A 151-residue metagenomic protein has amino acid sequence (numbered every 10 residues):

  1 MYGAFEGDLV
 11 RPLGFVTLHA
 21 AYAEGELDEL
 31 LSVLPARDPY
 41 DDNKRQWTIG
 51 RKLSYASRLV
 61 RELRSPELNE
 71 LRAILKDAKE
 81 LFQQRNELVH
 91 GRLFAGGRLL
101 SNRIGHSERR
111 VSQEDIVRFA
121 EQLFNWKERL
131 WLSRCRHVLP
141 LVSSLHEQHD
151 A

Functional and structural regions predicted by a protein language model:
M1-R58, R72, K76-Q83, E87-H90 (+2 more regions): Amphipathic alpha-helical interface elements
G50-A73, I104-E121: Short, glycine/alanine-rich amphipathic alpha-helical segment that often forms an alpha-turn-alpha hairpin
